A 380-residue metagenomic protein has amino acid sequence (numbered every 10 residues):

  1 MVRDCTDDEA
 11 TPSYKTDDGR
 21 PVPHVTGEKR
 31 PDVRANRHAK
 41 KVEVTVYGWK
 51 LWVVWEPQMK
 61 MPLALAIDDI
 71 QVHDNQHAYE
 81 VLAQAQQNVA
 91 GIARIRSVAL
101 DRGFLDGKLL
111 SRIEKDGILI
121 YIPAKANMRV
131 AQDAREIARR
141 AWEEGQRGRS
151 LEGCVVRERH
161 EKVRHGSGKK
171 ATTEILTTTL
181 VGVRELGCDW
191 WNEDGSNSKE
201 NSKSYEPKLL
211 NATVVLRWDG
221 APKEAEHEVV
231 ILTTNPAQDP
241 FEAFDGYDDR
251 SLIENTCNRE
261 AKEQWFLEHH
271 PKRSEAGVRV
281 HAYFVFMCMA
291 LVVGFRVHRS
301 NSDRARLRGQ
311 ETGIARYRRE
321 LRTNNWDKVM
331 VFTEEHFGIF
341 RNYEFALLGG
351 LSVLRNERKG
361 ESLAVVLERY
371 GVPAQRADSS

Functional and structural regions predicted by a protein language model:
M1-E9, V53, K60, A78 (+5 more regions): Short, conserved catalytic/metal-binding motifs centered on acidic residues
M1-V54, Q58, E368-S379: Active-site-proximal, Lys/Arg-enriched surface segment that forms a nucleic-acid-binding/basic interface patch
P12-Y14, D106-I113, V130-E136: A short acidic (Asp/Glu
T16-V25, G107-K125: A short alpha/beta connector and helix-capping loop motif
A66-G91: Active-site beta-loop-alpha junctions of metal-dependent nucleic acid enzymes, especially the RNase H-like/DDE
D116-L252: An anionic, glycine-rich sequence signature occurring as long contiguous blocks
A141-K199, E263-V280, F284-S380: A short, flexible helix-boundary coil/loop motif
V229-N235, P240-A282: A C-terminal functional module that forms or caps the active site or interfaces directly with catalytic machinery
